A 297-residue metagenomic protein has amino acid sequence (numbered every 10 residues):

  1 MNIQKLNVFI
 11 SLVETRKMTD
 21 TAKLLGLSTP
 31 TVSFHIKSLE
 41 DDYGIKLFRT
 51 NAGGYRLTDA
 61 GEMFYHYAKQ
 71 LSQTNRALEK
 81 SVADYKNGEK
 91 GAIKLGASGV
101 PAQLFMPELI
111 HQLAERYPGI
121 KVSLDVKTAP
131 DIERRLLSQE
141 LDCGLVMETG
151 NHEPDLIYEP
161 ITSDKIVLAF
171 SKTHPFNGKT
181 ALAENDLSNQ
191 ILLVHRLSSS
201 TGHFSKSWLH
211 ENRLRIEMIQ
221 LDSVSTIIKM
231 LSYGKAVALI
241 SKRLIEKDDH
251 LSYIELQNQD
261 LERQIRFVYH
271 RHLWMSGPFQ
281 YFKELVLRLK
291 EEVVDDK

Functional and structural regions predicted by a protein language model:
I10-S28: Short helix-boundary/capping micro-motifs
E40-D59: A short LG(V/I)-centered, amphipathic sequence patch enriched for acidic residue(s) preceding the LG motif
D42, F64-K86: Alpha-helical linker/hinge and terminal dimerization helices associated with HTH transcriptional regulators
K90-H152, L221: Central regulatory/effector-binding core of bacterial HTH transcription factors
T128-E133, L137-L141, M147, S200-I254: Hydrophobic hinge/microswitch elements
D155-I166, F170-L192: Flexible hinge/capping segments at coil-to-helix
Q190-N212, M275-K283, K290-V293: Secondary-structure junction motif
Y253-D296: A late-sequence structural motif
